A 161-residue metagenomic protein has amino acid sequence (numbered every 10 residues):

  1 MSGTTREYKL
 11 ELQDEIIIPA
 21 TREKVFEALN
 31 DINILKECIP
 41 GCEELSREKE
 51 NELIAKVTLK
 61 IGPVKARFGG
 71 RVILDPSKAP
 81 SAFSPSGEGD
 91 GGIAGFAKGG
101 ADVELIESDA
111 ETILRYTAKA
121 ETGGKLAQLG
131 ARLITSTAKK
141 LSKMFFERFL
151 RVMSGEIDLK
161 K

Functional and structural regions predicted by a protein language model:
M1-E52, K56-K60, K161: Hydrophobic ligand-binding cavity/cleft-lining segments
R6-Y8, R47, G62-A66, I93-A97 (+1 more regions): A generic structural micro-feature
K9-E15, E52-I54, R67-G69, A82 (+2 more regions): Intrinsic-disorder/low-complexity, polar/charged segments enriched in Ser/Thr/Lys/Arg/Asp/Glu/Gln
D14, E43, G69-P76, G99-E107: Hydrophobic/aromatic beta-strand elements that line small-molecule binding cavities or substrate pockets in beta-rich
V25, L29, L35, L74 (+2 more regions): Hydrophobic pocket/interface hotspot
S46-G89, M144: Glycine-rich portal/gate segments that line the openings of hydrophobic small-molecule binding cavities
G89-T137: Beta-strand/loop substructures that line and gate deep hydrophobic ligand-binding cavities in soluble
L126-K161: A conserved amphipathic terminal alpha-helix motif
